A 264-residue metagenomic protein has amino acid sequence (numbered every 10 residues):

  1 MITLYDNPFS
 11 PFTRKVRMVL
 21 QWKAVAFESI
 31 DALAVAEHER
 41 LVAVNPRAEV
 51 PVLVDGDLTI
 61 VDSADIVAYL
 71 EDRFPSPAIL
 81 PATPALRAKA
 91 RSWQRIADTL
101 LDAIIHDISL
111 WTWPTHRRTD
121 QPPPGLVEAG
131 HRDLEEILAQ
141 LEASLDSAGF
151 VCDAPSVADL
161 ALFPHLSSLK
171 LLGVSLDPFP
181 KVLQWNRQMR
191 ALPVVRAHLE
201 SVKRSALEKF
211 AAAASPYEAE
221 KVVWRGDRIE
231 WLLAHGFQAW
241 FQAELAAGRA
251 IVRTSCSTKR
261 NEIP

Functional and structural regions predicted by a protein language model:
M1-E128, R228-P264: GST-like domain detector, emphasizing the conserved glutathione-binding G-site in the N-terminal thioredoxin-like
F27, R47-L53, H198-V202, E218-K221: Short, structured secondary-structure boundary patches
I30, S63, F179, L199-E200: Residue-level detector of family-conserved "landmark" positions at structurally sensitive sites
R73, W93, L172, S201-V202: Residue-level signal for well-ordered alpha-helical positions
A97-V194, V252, C256: GST-like fold's C-terminal all-alpha helical module
P193-K209: Charged/polar, low-hydrophobicity segments characteristic of intrinsically disordered regions and flexible loops
R204-A239: Long, charge-rich low-complexity segments
